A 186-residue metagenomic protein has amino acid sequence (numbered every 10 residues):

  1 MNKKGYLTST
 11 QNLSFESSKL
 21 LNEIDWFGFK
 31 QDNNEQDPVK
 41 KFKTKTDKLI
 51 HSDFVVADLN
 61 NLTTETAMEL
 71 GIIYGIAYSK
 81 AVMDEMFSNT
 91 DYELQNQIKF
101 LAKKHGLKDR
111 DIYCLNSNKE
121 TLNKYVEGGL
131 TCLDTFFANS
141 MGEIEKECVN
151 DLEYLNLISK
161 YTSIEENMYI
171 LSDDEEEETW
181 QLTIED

Functional and structural regions predicted by a protein language model:
M1-D186: Conserved catalytic or regulatory cores that recognize and/or transform ribose-phosphate-containing ligands
